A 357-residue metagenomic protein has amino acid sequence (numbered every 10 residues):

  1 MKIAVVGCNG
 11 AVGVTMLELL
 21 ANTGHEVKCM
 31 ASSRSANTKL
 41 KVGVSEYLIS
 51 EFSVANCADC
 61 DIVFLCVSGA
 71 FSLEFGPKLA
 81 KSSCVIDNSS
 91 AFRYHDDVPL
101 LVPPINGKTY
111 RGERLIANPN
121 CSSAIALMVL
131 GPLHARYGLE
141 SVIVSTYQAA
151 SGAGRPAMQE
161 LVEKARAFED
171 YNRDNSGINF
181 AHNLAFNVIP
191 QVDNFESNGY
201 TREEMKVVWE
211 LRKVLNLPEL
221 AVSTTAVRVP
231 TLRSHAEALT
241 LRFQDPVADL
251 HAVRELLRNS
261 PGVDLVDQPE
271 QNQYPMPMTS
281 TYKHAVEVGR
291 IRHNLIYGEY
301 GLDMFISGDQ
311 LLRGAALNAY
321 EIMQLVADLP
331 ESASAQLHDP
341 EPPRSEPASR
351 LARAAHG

Functional and structural regions predicted by a protein language model:
M1-L184, L220-A221, E255, V286-E287 (+3 more regions): N-terminal Rossmann-like NAD(P) cofactor-binding subdomain of oxidoreductases, focused on the glycine-rich
F64, A238-T240, D303-F305: Short aromatic/hydrophobic contact patches that present stacked aromatics for nucleic-acid/ligand binding
Y110-A117, N187-N198, L302-I306: Helix-loop-beta segment of a Rossmann-like dinucleotide-binding subdomain
I116-I125, G199-V208, G314-N318: A glycine-rich, Thr/Ser-enriched phosphate-binding loop motif common to dinucleotide/cofactor-binding enzymes
I178-T279: Contiguous C-terminal substrate-recognition/catalytic subdomains in enzyme active sites
R228-P230, D309-R313: Glycine-rich phosphate/pyrophosphate-binding beta-alpha loops
A236-A238, K283-A285, E299-G301: Active-site lining segments that contact anionic ligands and/or coordinate catalytic metals
N272-T279, K283-H293: Short glycine-rich, acidic/polar surface loops and turns
